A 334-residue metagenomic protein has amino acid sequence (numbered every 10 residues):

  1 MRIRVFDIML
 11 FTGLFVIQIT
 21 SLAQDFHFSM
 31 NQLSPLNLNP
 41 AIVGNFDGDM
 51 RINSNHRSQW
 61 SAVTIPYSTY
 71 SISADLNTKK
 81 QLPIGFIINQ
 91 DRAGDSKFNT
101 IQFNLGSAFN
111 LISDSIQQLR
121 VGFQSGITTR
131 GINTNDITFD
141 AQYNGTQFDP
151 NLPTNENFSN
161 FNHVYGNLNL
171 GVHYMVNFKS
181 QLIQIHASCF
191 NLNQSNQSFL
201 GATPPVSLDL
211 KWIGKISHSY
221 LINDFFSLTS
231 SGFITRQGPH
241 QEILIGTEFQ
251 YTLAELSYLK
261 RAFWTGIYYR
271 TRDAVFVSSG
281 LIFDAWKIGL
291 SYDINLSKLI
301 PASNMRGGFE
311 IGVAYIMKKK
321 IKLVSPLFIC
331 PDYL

Functional and structural regions predicted by a protein language model:
M1-M9: Bacterial N-terminal signal peptides that target proteins for export
M1-R2, F15, N37: Generic N-terminal leader/processing signal
M9-Q18: Bacterial N-terminal signal peptides
I19-A23: Sec/Tat signal peptide C-region and signal peptidase I cleavage site
Q24-L334: Subset of outer-membrane beta-barrel
